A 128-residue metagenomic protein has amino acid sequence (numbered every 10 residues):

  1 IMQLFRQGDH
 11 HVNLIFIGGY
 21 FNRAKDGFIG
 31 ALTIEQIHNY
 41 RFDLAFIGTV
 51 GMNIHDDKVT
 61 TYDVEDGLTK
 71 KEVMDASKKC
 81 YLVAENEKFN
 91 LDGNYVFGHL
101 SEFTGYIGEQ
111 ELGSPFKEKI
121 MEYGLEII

Functional and structural regions predicted by a protein language model:
M2-I128: Conserved phosphate- and dinucleotide-binding cores of soluble alpha/beta proteins, encompassing both enzyme active
